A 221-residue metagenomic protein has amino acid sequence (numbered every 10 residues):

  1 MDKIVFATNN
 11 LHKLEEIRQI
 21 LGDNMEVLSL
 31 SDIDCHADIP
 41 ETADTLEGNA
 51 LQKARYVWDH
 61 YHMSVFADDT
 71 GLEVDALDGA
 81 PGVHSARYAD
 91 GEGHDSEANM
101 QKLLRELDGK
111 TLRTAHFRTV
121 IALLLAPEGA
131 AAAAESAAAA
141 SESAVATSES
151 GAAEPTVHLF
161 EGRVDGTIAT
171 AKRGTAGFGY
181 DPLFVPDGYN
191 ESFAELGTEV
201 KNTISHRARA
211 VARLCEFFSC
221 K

Functional and structural regions predicted by a protein language model:
D2-V5, L11-Q19, D23-K221: Anionic-ligand binding patches
